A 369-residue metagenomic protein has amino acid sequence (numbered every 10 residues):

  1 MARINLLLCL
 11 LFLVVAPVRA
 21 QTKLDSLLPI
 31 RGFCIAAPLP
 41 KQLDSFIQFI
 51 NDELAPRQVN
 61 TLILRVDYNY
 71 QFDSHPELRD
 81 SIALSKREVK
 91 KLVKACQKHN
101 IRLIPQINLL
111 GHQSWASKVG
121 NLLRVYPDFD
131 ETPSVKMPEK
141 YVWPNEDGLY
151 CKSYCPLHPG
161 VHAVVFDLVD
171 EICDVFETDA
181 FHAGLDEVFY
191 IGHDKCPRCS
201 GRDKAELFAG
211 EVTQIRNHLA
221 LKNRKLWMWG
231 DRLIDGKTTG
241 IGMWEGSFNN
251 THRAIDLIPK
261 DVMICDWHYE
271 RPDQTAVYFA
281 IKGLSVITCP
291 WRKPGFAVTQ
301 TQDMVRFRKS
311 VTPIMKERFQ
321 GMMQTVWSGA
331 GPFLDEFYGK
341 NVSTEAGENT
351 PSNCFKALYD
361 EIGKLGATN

Functional and structural regions predicted by a protein language model:
M1-T22: Bacterial Sec-dependent N-terminal signal peptides
T22, L28-R31, S45-Q48, A55 (+5 more regions): Substrate-binding groove of N-acetylhexosamine-processing glycoside hydrolases
L28, E53-V66, V93-K140, E177-A180 (+1 more regions): Glycine-rich, aromatic-flanked loop segments that form ligand/cofactor-binding clefts across common enzyme folds
P29-A36, D73-P76: Acidic/histidine-rich, surface-exposed loop or edge segments in extracytoplasmic proteins
L39, Y68-Y70, I107-G111, E187-F189 (+4 more regions): Active-site-proximal loop/turn and secondary-structure-junction residues that shape catalytic pockets, frequently
A55-V89, I191, P197: Aromatic-lined carbohydrate-binding/catalytic grooves of carbohydrate-active enzymes
R79-I101, L207-H218: Alpha-helix-loop-beta-strand connector modules within alpha/beta enzyme cores
L110-E171, T288: Active-site-adjacent "subsite" loops/lids of carbohydrate-active enzymes
